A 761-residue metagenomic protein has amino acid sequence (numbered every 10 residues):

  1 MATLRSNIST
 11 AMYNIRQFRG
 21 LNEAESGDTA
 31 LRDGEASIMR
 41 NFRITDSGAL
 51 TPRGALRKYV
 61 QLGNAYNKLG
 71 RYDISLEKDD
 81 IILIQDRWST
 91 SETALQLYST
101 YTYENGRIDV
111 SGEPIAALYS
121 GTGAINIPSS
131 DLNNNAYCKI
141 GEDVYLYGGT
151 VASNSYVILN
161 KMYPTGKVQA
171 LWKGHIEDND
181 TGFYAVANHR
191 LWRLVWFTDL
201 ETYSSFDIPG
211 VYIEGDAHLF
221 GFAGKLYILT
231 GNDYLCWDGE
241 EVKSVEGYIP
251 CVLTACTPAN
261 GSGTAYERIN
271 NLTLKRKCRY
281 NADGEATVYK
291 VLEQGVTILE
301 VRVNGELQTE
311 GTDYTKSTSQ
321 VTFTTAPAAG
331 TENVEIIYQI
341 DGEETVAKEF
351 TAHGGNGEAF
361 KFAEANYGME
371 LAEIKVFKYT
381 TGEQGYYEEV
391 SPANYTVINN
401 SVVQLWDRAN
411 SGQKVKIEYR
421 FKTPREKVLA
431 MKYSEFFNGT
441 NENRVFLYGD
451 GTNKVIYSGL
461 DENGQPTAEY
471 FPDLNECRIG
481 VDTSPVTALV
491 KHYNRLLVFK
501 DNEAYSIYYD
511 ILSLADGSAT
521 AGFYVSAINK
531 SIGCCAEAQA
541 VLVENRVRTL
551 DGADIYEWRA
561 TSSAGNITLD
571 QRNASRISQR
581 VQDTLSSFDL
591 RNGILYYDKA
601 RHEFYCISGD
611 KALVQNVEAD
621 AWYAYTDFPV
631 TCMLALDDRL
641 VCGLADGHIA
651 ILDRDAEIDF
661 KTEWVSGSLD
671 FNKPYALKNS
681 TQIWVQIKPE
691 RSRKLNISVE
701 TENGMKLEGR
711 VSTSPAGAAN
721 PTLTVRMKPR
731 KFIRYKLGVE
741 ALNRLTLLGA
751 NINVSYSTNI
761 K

Functional and structural regions predicted by a protein language model:
A2-E77, Y163-G224, S531-A538, L542-R546 (+1 more regions): Beta-sheet repeat architectures centered on beta-propellers
L76-R107, G121, V242-N399, R408 (+1 more regions): Extended beta-strand solenoid/passenger and fiber regions
I108-V110, Y145, D199-D207, E306-G311 (+5 more regions): Surface-exposed loop/edge segments in extracytoplasmic proteins
P128-K139: Short coil-to-beta transition motif at edge beta-strands of beta-rich domains
Y145-V151: Short beta-strand-centered aromatic/proline hotspots
A152-M162: Short, solvent-exposed secondary-structure boundary/capping segments
Y163-K167, S204-I213, R425-N592: Beta-propeller and closely related beta-pinwheel folds
D216-N260: Hydrophobic or amphipathic alpha-helical targeting/insertion segments
